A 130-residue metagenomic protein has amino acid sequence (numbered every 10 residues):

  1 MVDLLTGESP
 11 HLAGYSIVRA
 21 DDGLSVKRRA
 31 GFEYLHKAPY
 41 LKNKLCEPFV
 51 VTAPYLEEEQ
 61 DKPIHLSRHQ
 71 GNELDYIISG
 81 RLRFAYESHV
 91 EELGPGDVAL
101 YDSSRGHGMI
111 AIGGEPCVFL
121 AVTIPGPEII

Functional and structural regions predicted by a protein language model:
M1-Y15: Short C-terminal boundary/hinge segments that cap the last helix of small helical domains
H11, N43, E128: Flexible, glycine-rich phosphate/dinucleotide-binding loops and adjacent beta-alpha linkers at cofactor/substrate
G23-H65, N72, V122: A short glycine-rich, His/Asp/Glu-containing loop-to-beta-strand
K37, E87-S104: Short acidic-glycine-tyrosine-enriched beta hairpin
Q60-P95: A short beta-strand-loop-beta hairpin characteristic of the jelly-roll/cupin
K62-P63, Y101-S103, I130: Hydrophobic protein-protein interaction segments
S103-G114: Catalytic core of Fe(II)/2-oxoglutarate
I112, C117-I130: Double-stranded beta-helix
